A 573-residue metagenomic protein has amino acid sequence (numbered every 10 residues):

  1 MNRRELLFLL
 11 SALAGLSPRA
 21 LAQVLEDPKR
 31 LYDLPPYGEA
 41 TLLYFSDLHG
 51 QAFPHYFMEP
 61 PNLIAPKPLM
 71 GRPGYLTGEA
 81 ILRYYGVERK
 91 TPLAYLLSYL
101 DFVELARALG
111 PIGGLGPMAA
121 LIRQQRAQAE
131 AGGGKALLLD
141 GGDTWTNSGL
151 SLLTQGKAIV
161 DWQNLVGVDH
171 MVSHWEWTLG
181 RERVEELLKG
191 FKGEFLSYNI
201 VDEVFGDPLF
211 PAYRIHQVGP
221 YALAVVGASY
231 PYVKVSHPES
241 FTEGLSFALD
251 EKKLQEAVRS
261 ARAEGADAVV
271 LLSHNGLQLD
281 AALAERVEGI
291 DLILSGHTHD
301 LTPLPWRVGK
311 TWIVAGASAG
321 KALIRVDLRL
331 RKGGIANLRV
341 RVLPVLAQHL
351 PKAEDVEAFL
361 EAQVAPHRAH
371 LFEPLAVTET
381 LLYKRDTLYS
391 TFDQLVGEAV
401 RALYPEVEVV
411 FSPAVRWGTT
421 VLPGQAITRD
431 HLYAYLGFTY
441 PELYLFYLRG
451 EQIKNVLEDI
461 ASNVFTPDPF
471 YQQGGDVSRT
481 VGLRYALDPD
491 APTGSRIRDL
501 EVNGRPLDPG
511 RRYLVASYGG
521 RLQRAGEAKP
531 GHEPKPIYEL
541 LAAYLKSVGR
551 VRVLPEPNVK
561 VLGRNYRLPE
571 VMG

Functional and structural regions predicted by a protein language model:
N2-L10: N-terminal export leaders
N2-R3, V218, A266, L403-E408: Cysteine-dependent hydrolase recognition
L10-G15, L21-R325, S390-G397, F411 (+1 more regions): N-terminal catalytic scaffold of extracellular/periplasmic and nuclease hydrolases that process anionic headgroups
V24-L121, T242, E256, A317-G573: Catalytic centers of hydrolytic enzymes
